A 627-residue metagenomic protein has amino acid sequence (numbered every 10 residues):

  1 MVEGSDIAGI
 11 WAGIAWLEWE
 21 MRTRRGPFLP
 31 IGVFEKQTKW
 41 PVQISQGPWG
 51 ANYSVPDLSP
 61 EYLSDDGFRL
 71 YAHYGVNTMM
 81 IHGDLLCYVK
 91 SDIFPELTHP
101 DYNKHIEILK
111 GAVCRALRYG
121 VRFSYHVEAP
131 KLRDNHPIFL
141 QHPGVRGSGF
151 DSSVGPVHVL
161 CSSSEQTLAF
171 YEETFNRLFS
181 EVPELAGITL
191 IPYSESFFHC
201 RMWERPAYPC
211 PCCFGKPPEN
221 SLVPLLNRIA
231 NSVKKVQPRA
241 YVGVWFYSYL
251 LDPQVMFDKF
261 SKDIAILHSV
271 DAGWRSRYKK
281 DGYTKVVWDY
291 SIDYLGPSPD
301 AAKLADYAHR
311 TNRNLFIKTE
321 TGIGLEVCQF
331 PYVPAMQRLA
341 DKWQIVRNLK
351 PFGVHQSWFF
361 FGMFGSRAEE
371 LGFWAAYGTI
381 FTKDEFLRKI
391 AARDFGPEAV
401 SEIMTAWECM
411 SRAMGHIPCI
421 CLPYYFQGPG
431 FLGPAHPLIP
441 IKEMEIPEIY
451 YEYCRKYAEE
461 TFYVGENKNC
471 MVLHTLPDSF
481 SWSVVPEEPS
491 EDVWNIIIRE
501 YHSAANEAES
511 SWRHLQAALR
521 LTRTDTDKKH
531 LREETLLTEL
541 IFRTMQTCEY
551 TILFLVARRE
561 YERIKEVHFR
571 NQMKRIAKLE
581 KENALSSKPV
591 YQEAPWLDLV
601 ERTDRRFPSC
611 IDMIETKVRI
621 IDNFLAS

Functional and structural regions predicted by a protein language model:
V2-Y193, F198-A207, K234, H309 (+3 more regions): Feature activates predominantly on carbohydrate-active enzymes
S64, S180, K216-S627: Substrate-binding groove of N-acetylhexosamine-processing glycoside hydrolases
E204-K216: A solvent-exposed, charged loop/short amphipathic helix patch at secondary-structure junctions
